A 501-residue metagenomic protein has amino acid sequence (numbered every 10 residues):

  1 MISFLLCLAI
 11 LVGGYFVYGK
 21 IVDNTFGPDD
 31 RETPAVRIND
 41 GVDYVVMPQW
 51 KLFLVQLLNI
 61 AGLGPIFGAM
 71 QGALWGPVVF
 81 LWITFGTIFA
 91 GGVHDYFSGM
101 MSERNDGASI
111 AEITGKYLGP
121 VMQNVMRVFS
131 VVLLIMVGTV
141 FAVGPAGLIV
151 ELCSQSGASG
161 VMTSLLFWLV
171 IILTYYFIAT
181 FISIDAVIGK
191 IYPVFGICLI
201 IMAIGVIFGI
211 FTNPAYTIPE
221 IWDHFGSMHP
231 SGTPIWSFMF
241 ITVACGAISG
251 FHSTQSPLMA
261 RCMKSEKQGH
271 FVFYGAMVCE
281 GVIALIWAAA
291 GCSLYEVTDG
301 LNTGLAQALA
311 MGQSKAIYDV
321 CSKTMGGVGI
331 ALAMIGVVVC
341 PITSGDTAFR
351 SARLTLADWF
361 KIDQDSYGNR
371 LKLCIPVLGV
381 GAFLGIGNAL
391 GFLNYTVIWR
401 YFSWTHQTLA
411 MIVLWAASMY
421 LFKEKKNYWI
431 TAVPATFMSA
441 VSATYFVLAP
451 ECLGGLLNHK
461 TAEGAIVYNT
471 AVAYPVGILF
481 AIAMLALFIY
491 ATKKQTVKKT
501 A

Functional and structural regions predicted by a protein language model:
M1-G19, G72-S102, A111, I330 (+1 more regions): Extracellular loop-to-transmembrane helix junctions
L5, A9-G27, F129, P145-I149 (+3 more regions): Membrane-interface loop-to-helix entry segments
I10-I66, Q268: Membrane-interface "cap" regions at the ends of multi-pass membrane proteins
I10-L11, Y15, Q56, A90-D106 (+5 more regions): Helix-loop-helix module between adjacent transmembrane segments
I38-K51, L57, E103-L134, Y318-I330 (+2 more regions): Transmembrane-helix boundary/entry motifs in multi-pass membrane transporters
M47-G64, I207-A215, H224-W287, L332-S344: Hydrophobic, membrane-embedded alpha-helices of multi-pass small-molecule transporters
G138-S156, T163, F167-W168, A179-T180 (+3 more regions): Hydrophobic alpha-helical segments and their helix-loop junctions in multi-pass secondary transporters
I210-I221, G275-D319, A389-L393: Extracellular/periplasmic helix-exit of transmembrane alpha-helices
